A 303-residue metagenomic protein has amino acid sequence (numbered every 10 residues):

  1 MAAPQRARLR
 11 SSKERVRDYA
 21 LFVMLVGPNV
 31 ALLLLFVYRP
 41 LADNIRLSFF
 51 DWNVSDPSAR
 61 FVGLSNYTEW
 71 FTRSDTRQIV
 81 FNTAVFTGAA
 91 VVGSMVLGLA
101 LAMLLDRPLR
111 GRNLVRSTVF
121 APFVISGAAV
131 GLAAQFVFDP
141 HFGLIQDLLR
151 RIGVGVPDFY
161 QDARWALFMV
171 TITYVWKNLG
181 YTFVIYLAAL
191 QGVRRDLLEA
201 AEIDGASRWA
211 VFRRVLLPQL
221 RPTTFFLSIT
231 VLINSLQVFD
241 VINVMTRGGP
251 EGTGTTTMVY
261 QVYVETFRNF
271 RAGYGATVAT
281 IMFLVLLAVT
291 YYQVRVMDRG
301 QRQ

Functional and structural regions predicted by a protein language model:
M1-V16: Short, Lys/Arg-rich, polar N-terminal cytosolic tail immediately upstream of the first transmembrane signal-anchor
D18-Q303: A structural signal for multi-pass alpha-helical bundles of membrane permease subunits that mediate small-molecule
